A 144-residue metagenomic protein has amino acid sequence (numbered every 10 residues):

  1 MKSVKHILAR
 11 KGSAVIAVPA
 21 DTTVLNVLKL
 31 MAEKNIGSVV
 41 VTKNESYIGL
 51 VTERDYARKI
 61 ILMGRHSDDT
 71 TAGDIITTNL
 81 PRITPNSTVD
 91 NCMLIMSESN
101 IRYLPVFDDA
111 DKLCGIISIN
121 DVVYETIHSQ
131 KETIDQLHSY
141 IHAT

Functional and structural regions predicted by a protein language model:
M1-S13, T52-R82, T88-S97, I119-T144: Tandem CBS (Bateman) regulatory domains
A9-V39, S46-Y47, Y56-K59, M63: N-terminal first-folded block
V15-I16, S38-V39, I48, G73 (+2 more regions): Structural motif
A17-N35, T42, R82-N100, F107 (+1 more regions): The conserved cystathionine-beta-synthase
T23, I48, P81, D111 (+1 more regions): Glycine-/small-residue-rich active-site loops that bind phosphorylated ligands and cofactors
M31-K34, V39-D55, M96, L104-N120: A glycine-centered beta-loop-beta connector
T78-N79, R102-L113, Y140-T144: Short flexible/disordered coil segments
